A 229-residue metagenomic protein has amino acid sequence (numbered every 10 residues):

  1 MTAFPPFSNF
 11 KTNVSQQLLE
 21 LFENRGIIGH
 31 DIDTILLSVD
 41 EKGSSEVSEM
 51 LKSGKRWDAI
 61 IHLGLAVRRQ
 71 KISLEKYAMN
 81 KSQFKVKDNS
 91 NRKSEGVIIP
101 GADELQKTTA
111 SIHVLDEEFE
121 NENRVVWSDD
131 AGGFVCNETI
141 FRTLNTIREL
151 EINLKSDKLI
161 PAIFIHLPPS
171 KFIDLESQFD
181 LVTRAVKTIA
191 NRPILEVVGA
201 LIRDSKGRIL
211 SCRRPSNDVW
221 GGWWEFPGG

Functional and structural regions predicted by a protein language model:
M1-G133, L144-L159, D180-L181, V186-N191: N-terminal catalytic or cofactor-binding beta/alpha core of small enzyme domains
A3-S8, I202-G207, S216: Short polar catalytic/cofactor-binding loops
D58, I160-A162, I209, G221: Structural motif
C136, F141-R142: Active-site glycine-rich loop that binds ribose-phosphate moieties when present
A162-P169, I173-S177: A structured phosphate/pyrophosphate-recognition subdomain
R192-I209, P227: Conserved N-terminal beta-strand and adjoining loop/helix that marks the start of the Nudix/MutT-like hydrolase domain
R208-G229: Conserved Nudix-box catalytic region and its N-terminal flanking loop in Nudix hydrolases and closely related
